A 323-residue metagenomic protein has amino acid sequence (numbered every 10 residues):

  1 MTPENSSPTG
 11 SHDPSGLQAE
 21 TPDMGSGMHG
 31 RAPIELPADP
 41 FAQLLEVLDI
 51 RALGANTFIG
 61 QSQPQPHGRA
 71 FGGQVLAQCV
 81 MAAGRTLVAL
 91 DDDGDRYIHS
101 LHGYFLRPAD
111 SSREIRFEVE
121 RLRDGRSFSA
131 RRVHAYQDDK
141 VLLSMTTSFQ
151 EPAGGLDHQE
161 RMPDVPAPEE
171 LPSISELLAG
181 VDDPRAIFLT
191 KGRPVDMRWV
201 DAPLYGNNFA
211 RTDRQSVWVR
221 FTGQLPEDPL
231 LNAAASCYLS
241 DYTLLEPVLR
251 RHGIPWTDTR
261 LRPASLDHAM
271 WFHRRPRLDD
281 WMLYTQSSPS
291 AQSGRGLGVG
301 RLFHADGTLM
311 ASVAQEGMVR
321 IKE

Functional and structural regions predicted by a protein language model:
T2-E323: Terminal targeting signals and extreme-terminal segments of soluble enzymes
